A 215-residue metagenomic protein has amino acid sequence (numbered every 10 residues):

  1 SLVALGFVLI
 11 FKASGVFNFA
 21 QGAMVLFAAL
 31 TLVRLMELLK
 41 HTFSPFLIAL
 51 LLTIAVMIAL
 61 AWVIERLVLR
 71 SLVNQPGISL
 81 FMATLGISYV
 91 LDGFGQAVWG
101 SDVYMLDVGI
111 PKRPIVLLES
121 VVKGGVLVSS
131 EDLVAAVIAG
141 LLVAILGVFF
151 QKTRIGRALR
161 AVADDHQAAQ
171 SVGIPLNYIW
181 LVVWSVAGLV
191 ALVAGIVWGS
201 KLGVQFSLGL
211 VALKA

Functional and structural regions predicted by a protein language model:
S1-G6, A23, F27, L192-V193 (+1 more regions): Hydrophobic alpha-helical segments embedded in the membrane of multi-pass proteins
F11-A20, A59-Y104, F149-A161, L213: Short loop segments and helix-boundary regions at transmembrane helix junctions of multi-pass inner-membrane proteins
A13-V63, L67: Membrane-embedded helix boundary and interhelical linker motif in transport proteins
A23, F27, F46-A55, F81-A83 (+3 more regions): Hydrophobic alpha-helical transmembrane segments
V25, S101-L117: Peri-membrane helix termini and adjoining interfacial loops of integral membrane proteins
A29-V33, I54-L60, L85-F94, I138-G147 (+1 more regions): Hydrophobic core segments of alpha-helical transmembrane domains in multi-pass membrane transport and ion-translocation
K40-L51, V73-Q75, S120-A135, G203-S207: Interfacial loop-to-helix junctions that mark the boundaries of transmembrane helices in multi-pass membrane
K123-Q205: Helix-loop-helix "hairpin" substructures at the membrane interface of multi-pass membrane proteins
